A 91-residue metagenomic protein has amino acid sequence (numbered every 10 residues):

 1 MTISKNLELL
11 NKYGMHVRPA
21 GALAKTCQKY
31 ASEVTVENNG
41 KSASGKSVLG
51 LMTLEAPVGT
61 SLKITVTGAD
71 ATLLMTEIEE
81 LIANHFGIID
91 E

Functional and structural regions predicted by a protein language model:
M1-L9: Short amphipathic
S4, A31, S61: Broad gene-expression machinery/nucleic-acid interaction feature
E8-P57: Compact, glycine-rich, soluble single-domain proteins
V58-E91: C-terminal structural segments of small proteins and small subunits
